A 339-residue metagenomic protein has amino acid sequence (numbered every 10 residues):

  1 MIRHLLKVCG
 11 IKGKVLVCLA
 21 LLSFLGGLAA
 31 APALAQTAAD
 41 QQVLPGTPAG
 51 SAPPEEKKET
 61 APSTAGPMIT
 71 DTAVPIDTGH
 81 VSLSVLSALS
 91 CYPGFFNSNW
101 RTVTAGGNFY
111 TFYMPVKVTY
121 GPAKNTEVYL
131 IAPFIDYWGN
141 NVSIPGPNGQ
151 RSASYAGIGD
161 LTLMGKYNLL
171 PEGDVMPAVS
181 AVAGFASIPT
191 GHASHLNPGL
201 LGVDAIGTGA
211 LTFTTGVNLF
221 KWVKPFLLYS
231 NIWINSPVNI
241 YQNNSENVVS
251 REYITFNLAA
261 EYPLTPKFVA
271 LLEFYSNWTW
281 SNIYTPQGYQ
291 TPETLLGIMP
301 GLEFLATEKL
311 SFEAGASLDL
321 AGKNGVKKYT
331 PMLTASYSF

Functional and structural regions predicted by a protein language model:
P53-K58, A88-Y113, V203: Surface-exposed strand-loop-strand hairpins of Gram-negative outer-membrane beta-barrel proteins
D71-H80, N125, L170-S180, P225 (+2 more regions): Short loop/turn motifs that connect adjacent beta-strands in outer-membrane beta-barrel proteins
D71-T72, L83, S87, V116-Y120 (+10 more regions): Residues on the lipid-exposed face of transmembrane beta-strands in outer-membrane beta-barrel proteins
T78-L86, L201-Y284, Y337: Detector for outer-membrane/organellar transmembrane beta-barrel domains, recognizing the amphipathic beta-strand
V85-C91, L130-F134, V182-I188, S230-S236 (+3 more regions): Transmembrane beta-barrel strands of outer-membrane/channel proteins
G94-F96, N247-F339: Outer membrane beta-barrel transmembrane domains
N108-M114, S154-L161, A178, G207-F213 (+3 more regions): Residues that define the transmembrane beta-barrel architecture of outer-membrane proteins
D136-S245: Outer-membrane pore/translocation modules
